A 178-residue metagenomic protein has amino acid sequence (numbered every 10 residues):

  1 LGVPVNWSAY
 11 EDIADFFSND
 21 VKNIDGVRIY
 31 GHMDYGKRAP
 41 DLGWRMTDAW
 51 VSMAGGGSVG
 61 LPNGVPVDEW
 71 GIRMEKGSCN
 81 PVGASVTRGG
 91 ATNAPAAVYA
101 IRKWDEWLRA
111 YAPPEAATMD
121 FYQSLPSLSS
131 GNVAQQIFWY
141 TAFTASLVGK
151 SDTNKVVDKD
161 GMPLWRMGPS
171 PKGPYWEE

Functional and structural regions predicted by a protein language model:
L1-G2, E178: A structural signal for short loop-to-beta-strand junctions that line the ligand-binding cleft of periplasmic/secreted
V5-D12, P114-S130, K172: Short helix-initiation/N-cap motifs at beta->coil->alpha
N6-I13, L42-T47, A97-W104, S124: Stable alpha-helical elements in mature extracytoplasmic
I13-D20, Q123-L128, A142-A145: Short, hydrophobic alpha-helical packing/hinge segments within bilobed ligand-binding/sensory domains
A14, S52-T118, G161-E177: Glycine-centered hinge/linker elements that transmit conformational signals in sensory and ligand-binding systems
N19-G36: Bilobed periplasmic-binding protein-like "clamshell/Venus-flytrap" ligand-binding domains
A134-W139: Paired acidic/hydrophobic, glycine-rich loop segments that form the ligand-binding mouth/hinge of periplasmic-binding
Y140-A145, G149-E178: Flexible, solvent-exposed loop/hinge segments that line or gate ligand/substrate-binding clefts
